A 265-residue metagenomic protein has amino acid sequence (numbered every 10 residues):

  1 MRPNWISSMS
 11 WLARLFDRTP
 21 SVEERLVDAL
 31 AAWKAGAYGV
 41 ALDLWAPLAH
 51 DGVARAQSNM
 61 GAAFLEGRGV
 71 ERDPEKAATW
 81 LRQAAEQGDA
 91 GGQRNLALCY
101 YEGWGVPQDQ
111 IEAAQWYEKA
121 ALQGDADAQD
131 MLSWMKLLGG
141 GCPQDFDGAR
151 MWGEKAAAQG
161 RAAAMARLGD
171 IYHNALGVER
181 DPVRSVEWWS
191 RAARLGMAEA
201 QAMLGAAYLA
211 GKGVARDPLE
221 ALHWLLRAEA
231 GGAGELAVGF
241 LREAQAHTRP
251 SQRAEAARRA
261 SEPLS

Functional and structural regions predicted by a protein language model:
R2-A37: N-terminal leader/linker segments that initiate helical-solenoid repeat arrays
P3, S10-R18, E235-S265: Terminal, low-structured helical/coil segments at or just beyond the last alpha-helical repeat
P20, G36-A37, H50-V53, E66-R68 (+14 more regions): Short helix-capping/linker turns of helical repeat alpha-solenoids
R25-L26, A31, P47-L48, N59-E66 (+8 more regions): Hydrophobic face of amphipathic alpha-helices that form TPR/SEL1-like repeat modules and related alpha-solenoid
A35-D43, E71-Q83, P107-W116, P143-G153 (+2 more regions): Structural signature of tandem alpha-helical TPR/SEL1-like repeats, specifically the intra-repeat loop/turn
P47-L48, Q83-A84, K119-A120, E154-A156 (+2 more regions): Canonical positions in the second alpha-helix
W188, A193-G196, A202, L209 (+1 more regions): Alpha-helical protein-protein interaction modules
